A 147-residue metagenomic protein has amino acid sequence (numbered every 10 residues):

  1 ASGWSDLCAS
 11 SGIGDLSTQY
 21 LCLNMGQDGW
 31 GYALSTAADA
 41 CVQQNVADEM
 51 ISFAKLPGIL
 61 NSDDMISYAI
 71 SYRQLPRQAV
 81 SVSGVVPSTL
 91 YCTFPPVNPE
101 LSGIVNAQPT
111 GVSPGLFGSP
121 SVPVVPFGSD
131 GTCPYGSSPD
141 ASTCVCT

Functional and structural regions predicted by a protein language model:
A1-T147: Extracellular low-complexity, O-glycosylation-prone Ser/Thr/Pro/Gly-rich "stalks" and linkers flanking catalytic
